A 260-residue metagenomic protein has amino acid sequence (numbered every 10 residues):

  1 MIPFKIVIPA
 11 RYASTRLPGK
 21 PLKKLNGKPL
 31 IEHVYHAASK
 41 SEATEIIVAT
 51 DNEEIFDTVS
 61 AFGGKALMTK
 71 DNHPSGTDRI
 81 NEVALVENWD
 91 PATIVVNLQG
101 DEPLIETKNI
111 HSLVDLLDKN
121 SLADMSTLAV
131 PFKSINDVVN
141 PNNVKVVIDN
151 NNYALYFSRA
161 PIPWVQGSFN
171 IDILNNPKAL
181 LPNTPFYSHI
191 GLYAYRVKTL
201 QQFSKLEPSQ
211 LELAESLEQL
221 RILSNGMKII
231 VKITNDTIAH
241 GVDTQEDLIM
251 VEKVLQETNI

Functional and structural regions predicted by a protein language model:
I2-T50: N-terminal glycine-rich phosphate-binding loop and ensuing alpha1 helix
K5, E102, K145, L192 (+1 more regions): A residue-level structural signature of the nucleotidyltransferase/glycosyltransferase Rossmann-like core
Y12, K70-G76, D236-I238: Short, acidic/turn-prone active-site loops that include or flank metal/cofactor- and phosphate-binding residues
A43, P91-A92, S121-A123, M227: Short, high-confidence coil segments that cap the C-terminus of an alpha-helix and link into the following beta-strand
I47, E54-D115: Short phosphate-binding loop-to-helix
T50-D51, I105, Y195, D243: A conserved hydrophobic position in a structured secondary element of the catalytic/binding core that shapes
T107-S209: Conserved core of the sugar-phosphate nucleotidyltransferase
I171-I260: Conserved alpha/beta core of the MobA/IspD/sugar-nucleotide pyrophosphorylase nucleotidyltransferase superfamily
